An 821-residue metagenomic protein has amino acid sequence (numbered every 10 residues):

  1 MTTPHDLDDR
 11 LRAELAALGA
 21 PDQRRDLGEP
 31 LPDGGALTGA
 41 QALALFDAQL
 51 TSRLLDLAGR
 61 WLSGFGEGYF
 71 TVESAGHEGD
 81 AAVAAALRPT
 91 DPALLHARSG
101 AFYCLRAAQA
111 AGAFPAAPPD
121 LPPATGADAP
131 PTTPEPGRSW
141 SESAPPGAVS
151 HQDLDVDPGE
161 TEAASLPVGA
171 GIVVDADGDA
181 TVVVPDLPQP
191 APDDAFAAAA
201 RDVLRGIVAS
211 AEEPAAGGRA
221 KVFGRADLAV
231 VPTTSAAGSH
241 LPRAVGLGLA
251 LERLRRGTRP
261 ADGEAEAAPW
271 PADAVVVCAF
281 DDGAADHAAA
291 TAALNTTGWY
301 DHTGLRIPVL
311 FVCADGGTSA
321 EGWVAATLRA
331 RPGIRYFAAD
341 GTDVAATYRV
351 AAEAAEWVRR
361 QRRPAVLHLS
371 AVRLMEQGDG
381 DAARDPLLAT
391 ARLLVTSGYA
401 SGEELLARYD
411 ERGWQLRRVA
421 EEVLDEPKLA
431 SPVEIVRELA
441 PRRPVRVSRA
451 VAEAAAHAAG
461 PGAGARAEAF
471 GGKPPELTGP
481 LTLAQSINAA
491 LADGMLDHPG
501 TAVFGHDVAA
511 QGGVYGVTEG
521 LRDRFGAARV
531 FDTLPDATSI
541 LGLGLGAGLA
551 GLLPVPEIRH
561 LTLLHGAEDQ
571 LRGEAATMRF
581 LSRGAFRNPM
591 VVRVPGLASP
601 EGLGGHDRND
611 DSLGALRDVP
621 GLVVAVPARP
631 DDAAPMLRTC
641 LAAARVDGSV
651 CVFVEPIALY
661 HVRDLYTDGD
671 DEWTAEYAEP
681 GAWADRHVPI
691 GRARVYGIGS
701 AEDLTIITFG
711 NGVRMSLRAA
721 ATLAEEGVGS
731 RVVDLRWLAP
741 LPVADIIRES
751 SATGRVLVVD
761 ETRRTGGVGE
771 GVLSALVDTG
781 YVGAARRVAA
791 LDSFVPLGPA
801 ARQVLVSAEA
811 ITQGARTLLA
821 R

Functional and structural regions predicted by a protein language model:
M1-L87, L94-A97, P119-G137, P146-H151 (+4 more regions): Conserved acidic/glycine
L54-L57, W61-W140, G147, H151-E162 (+3 more regions): Cofactor-binding active-site loop characterized by glycine-rich and histidine/acidic residues
W61-G66, R219-T234, P260, A272-V277 (+7 more regions): Glycine/charged-rich beta-loop-alpha catalytic/anionic-binding loops adjacent to active sites
Y69-H77, A97-R98, K221-P242, A339-V344 (+7 more regions): Active-site nucleophile and cofactor-binding loops and adjacent substrate-binding regions of central metabolic enzymes
A82-P89, V245-R256, N295-G304, R329-R331 (+6 more regions): Alpha-helix C-terminal capping segments
V83, C104-Q109, A288-A292, A320-V324 (+12 more regions): Short acidic, glycine/serine/threonine-rich loops at helix termini
A226-D425, D618-G754: Glycine-rich ThDP/TPP pyrophosphate-binding loop and its adjacent helix/strand module within ThDP-dependent enzymes
W299-F311, R529-D532, A576-P595: A glycine-rich helix N-cap at a beta->alpha junction
